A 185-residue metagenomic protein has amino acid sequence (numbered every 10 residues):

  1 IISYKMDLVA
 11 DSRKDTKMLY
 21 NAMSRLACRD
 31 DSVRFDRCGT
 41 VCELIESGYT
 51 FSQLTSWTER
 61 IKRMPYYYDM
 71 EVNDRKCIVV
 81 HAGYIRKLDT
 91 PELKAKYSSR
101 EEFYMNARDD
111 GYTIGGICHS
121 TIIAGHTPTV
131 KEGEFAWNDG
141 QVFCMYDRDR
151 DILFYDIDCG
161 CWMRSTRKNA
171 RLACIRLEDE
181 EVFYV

Functional and structural regions predicted by a protein language model:
I1-Y4, R13: Active-site neighborhood of divalent metal-dependent phosphoester/pyrophosphate hydrolases
S3-M6, E46, C174: Generic structural "secondary-structure junction" signal
D15, L19, M23-Y155, G160-T166: Acidic, His/Gly-enriched loop-helix segments that form or flank divalent-metal centers in metallo-dependent hydrolases
E71-D74, R176-E181: Short acidic-glycine loop/turn motifs at beta-strand connectors
K168-I175: Post-His helix in hydrolase/transferase enzymes
A173, F183-V185: Intrinsically disordered, low-complexity terminal extensions that flank but exclude the folded catalytic cores
